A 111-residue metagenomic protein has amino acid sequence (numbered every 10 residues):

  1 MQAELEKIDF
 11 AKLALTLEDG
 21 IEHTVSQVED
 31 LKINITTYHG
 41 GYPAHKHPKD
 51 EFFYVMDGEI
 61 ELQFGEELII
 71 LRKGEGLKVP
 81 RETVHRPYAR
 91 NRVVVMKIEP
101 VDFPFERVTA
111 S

Functional and structural regions predicted by a protein language model:
M1-I35: A short, N-terminal "cap"/entry segment at the start of jelly-roll beta-barrel domains of the cupin/DSBH fold
E29, M56-D57, R72-K73, N91: A cytosolic small-molecule/anion-sensing beta-strand core signal
L31-H47: Conserved short histidine dyad/triad with adjacent acidic residue
K49-I60, G65: Glycine- and acidic-residue-biased ligand/ion/polar-headgroup-sensing regions
E66-R81: Short acidic-glycine-tyrosine-enriched beta hairpin
R81-V108: Ligand-binding loop in jelly-roll beta-barrel domains
